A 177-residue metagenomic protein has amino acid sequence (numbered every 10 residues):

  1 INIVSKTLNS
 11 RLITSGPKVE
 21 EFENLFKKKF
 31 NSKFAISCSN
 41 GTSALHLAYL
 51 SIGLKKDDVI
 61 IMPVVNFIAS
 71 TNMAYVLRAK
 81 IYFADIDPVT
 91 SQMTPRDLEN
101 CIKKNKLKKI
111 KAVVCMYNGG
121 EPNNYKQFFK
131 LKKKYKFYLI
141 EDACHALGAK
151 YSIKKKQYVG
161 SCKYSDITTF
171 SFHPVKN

Functional and structural regions predicted by a protein language model:
I1-L12, P17: N-terminal "arm"/small-domain region of PLP-dependent enzymes with the aminotransferase-like
L12-V59, M73-L77, F83-D85: Phosphate-binding glycine-rich loop
S37, M62, A112-C115: A short beta-strand submotif of the Rossmann-like class I SAM-dependent methyltransferase core that lines
M62, F83, L139-E141: Hydrophobic residues in well-ordered beta-strands that form the structural core
V65, A79, I86-P88, N118: Active-site loop/turn elements of alpha/beta-hydrolase fold enzymes, especially the short glycine-/histidine-rich
V65-T71: Conserved coil-to-alpha-helix start sites within the AMP-binding
V89-N177: Active-site phosphate-binding strand-loop segment of PLP-dependent enzymes
